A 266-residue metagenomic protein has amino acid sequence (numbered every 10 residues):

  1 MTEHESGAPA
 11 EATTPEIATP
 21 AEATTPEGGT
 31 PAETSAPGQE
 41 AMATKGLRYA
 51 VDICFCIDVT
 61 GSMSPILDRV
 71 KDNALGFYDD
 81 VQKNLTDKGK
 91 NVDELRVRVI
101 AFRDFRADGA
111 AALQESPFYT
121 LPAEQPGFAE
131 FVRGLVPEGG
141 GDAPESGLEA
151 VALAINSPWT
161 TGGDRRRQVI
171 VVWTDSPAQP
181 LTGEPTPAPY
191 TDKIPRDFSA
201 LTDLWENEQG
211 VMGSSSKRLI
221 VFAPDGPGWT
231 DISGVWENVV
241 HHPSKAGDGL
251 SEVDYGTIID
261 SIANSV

Functional and structural regions predicted by a protein language model:
M1-C54, T60-R69: Acidic, polar low-complexity linker/tail segments
E5, E11, E22, S176-V235: VWA/integrin I-like adhesion module and closely mimicked acidic/polar interface patches used
P9, E94-V132, T230-W236: Short beta-strand-loop
G38-R48, T86-N91, A154-Q168, G210-M212: Surface-exposed acidic, glycine-flexible loop patches that form ligand/cofactor-binding and adhesion interfaces
K45-G46, E237-V266: C-terminal "exit" segments of structured domains
L47-S116, V151-L153, I170-V171, I220: Von Willebrand factor
V59-M63, R103-A107, G140, D175-P180 (+1 more regions): Solvent-exposed loop/turn segments at secondary-structure junctions within structured extracellular/periplasmic domains
S116-Q168, A178: Von Willebrand factor
